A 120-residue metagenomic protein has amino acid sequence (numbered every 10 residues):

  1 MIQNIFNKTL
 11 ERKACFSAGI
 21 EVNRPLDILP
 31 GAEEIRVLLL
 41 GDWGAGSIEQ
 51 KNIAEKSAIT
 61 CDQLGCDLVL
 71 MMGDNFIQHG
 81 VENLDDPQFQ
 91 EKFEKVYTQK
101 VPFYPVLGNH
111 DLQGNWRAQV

Functional and structural regions predicted by a protein language model:
Q3-R12, L29-A54, A58-V120: Active-site neighborhood of divalent metal-dependent phosphoester/pyrophosphate hydrolases
S17-A32: Membrane/wall-proximal cationic-aromatic binding patches
